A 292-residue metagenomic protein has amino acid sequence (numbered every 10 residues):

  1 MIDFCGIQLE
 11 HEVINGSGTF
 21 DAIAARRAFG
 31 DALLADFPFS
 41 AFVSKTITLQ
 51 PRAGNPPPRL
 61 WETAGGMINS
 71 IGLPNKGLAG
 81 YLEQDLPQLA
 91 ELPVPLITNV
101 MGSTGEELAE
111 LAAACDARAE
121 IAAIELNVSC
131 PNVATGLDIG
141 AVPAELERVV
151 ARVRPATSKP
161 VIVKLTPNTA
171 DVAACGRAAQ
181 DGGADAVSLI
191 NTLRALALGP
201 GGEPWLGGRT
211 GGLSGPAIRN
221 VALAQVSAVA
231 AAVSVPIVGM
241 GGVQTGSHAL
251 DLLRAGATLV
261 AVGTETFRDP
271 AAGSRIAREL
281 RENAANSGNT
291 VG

Functional and structural regions predicted by a protein language model:
M1-L96, S103, I276, N283: N-terminal capping/small domains of soluble enzymes
V13-S17, S40-S44, L96-V100, I124-L126 (+4 more regions): Hydrophobic faces of well-ordered beta-strands that scaffold small-molecule active sites in alpha/beta enzyme cores
A25-L34, E106-R118, T169-G182, A230-I237 (+1 more regions): Catalytic cores of alpha/beta
S44-L49, A123-C130, A186-L196, G242-V243 (+1 more regions): Glycine-rich phosphate-binding active-site loops on the catalytic face of alpha/beta enzymes
N55-A64, L198-G211, L253, L259 (+1 more regions): C-terminal helical cap(s) of enzyme catalytic domains, especially alpha/beta-barrels
M67-I68, V128-A144, C175-V235, R275: Glycine/Thr-rich beta-alpha phosphate-binding loop at enzyme active sites
N75, G80, A90, V100-T157 (+3 more regions): Conserved alpha/beta-domain cores
